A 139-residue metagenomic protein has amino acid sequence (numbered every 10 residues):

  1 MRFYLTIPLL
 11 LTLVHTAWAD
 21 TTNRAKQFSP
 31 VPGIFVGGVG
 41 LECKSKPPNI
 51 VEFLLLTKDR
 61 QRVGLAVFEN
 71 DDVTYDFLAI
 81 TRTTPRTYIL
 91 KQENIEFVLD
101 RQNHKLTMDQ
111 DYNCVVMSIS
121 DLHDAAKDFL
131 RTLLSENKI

Functional and structural regions predicted by a protein language model:
Y4-L13: Sec-dependent N-terminal signal peptides
H15-A19: Sec/Tat signal peptide C-region and signal peptidase I cleavage site
D20-G37: N-terminal low-complexity, Pro/Thr/Ser-rich intrinsically disordered segments that act as propeptides or flexible
P32, V36-R62, E96-L99: Short, solvent-exposed loop/hinge segments that bridge or flank secondary-structure elements
N49-L78, K105-D109: N-terminal glycine/threonine-rich, aromatic-flanked beta-hairpin/loop signature
N70-N103: Contiguous, well-ordered beta-strand patches that form the walls/edges of small beta-barrel/beta-sandwich domains
F97-V98, Q102-V115: Short, compact, well-ordered microdomains
D109-I139: C-terminal partner/receptor-binding element of secreted or periplasmic proteins
